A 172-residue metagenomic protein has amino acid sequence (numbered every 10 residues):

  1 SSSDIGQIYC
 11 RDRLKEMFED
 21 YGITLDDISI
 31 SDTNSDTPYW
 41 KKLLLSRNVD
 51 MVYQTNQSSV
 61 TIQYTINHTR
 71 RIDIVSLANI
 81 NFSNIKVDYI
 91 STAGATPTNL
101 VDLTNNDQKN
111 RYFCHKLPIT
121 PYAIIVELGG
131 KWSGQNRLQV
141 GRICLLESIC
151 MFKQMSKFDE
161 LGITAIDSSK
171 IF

Functional and structural regions predicted by a protein language model:
S1-N67, F152-K153, K157-F172: Disordered, acidic Ser/Thr/Pro-rich linker "stalks" and the adjacent N-terminal cap of the next globular domain
D4, D20, T92, E127-L128 (+3 more regions): Intrinsically disordered, low-complexity segments enriched in small/polar residues
D50-V52, A93-L103: Surface-exposed loop/edge segments in extracytoplasmic proteins
S59-R71, F82, T98-L145: Beta-sandwich interaction modules
L77-I80: Solvent-exposed strand-to-loop "edge" motifs in beta-rich extracellular domains
F82-G94: Short, surface-exposed beta-strand/strand-loop-strand elements in extracellular ectodomains
Q135-I163: Short, surface-exposed beta-strand/loop patches at domain edges that form aromatic-rich interfacial subsites
